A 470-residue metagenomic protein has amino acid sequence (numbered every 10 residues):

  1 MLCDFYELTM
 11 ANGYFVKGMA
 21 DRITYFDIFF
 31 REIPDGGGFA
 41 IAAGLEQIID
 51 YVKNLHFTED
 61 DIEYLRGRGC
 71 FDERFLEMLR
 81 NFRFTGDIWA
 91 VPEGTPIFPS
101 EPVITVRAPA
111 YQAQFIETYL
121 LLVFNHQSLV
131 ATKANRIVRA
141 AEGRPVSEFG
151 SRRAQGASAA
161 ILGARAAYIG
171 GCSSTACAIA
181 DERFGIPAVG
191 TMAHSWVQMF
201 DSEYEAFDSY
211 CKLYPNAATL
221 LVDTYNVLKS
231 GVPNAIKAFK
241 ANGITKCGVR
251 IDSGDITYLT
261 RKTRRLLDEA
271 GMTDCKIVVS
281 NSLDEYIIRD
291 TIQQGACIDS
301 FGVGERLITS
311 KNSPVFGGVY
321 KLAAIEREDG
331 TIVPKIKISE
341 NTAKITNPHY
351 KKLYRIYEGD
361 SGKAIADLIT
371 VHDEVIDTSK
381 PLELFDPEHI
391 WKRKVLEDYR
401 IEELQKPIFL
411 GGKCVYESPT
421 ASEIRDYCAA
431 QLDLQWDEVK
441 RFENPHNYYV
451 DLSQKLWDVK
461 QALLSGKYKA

Functional and structural regions predicted by a protein language model:
M1-R22, F26, G36-G37, A270 (+1 more regions): Gly/Ser/Thr/Ala-enriched C-terminal appendages of enzymes
M1-T24, E32-P34, C70, L76-T85 (+5 more regions): Buried, small/hydrophobic-residue-enriched core segments of structured protein domains
T24-R80, W89: N-terminal, Lys/Arg-enriched amphipathic/low-complexity engagement segments that precede the first folded domain
E63-Y64, T132-R136, G150, K440-N447: Short coil/turn segments at secondary-structure boundaries
R68-L76, G156, K380-E388: Short, positively charged
G190, V278, D299-G302: Short hydrophobic alpha-helical runs that function as membrane-insertion/retention elements
T191, K246-G248, D274-K276, D437-N447: Flexible, glycine/charged-enriched surface loops at secondary-structure junctions
